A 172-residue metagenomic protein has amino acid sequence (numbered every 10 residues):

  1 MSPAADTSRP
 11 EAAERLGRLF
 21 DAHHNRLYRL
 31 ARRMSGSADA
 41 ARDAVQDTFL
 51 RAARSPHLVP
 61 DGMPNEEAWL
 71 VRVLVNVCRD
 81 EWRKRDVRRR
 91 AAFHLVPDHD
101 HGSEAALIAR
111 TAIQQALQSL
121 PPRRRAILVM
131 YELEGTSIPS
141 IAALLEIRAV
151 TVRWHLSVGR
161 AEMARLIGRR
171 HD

Functional and structural regions predicted by a protein language model:
M1-P10, R15, H94, A143-L144 (+1 more regions): C-terminal edge and immediately downstream basic/flexible tail or linker adjoining helix-turn-helix-like DNA-binding
P3-R29, D39-R42, A53: A short, charge-rich alpha-helical start-of-domain segment used by transcription regulators
R9, G36, D47-N65, K84-R85: Sigma70-family region 2
R29, D43-L50, P64-N76: Structural recognition of an alpha-helix C-terminal capping motif at a helix-to-coil junction
R54, V71-F93, A106: Arg/Lys-rich amphipathic alpha helix in sigma70-family domain 2
R88-R110, S137: Internal acidic/polar
Q118, P122, E134-W154, E162-R165: Helix-turn-helix DNA-binding module
I127-Y131: A short pre-motif secondary-structure segment
